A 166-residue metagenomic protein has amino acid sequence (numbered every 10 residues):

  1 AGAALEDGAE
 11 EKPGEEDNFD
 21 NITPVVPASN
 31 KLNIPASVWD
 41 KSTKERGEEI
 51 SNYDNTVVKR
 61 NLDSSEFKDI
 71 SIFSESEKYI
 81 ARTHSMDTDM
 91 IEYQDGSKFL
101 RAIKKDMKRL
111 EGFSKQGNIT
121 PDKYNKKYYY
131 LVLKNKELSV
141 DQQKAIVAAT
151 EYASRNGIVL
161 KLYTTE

Functional and structural regions predicted by a protein language model:
A1-T23: Hydrophobic, gly/ala-rich membrane-insertion helices/peptides used by toxins and envelope proteins
D7, E11, E15, Y53-T56 (+2 more regions): Surface-exposed polar/charged interaction patches
G14, D20-T23, Y129, L138 (+1 more regions): Residue-level detector of intrinsically disordered/flexible regions characterized by low predicted structural confidence
D17-K68, F73-S76: Acidic-basic catalytic patches of nuclease active cores, encompassing PD-(D/E)XK and other metal-cofactor nuclease
R60-F67, H84-I158: Catalytic cores of nucleic-acid endonucleases
K78-R82: Secretion-targeting segments and adjacent low-complexity export tracts
N156-E166: A generic structural motif
